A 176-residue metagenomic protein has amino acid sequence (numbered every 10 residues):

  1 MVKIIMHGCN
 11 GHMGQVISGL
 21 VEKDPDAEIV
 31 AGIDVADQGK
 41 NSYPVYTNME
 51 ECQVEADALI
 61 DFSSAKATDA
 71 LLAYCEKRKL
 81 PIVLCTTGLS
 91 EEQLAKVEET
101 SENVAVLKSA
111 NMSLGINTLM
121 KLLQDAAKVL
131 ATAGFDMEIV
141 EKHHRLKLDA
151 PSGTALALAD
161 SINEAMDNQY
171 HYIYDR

Functional and structural regions predicted by a protein language model:
M1-I5: Extreme N-terminal starter segment of soluble prokaryotic enzymes
H7, H12-E50, A56, A133-R176: C-terminal substrate-binding/catalytic lobe of Rossmann-fold NAD(P)-dependent oxidoreductases
I29, V45, I82-V83, A105-V106: Hydrophobic beta-strand scaffold residues
L59-I60: N-terminal Rossmann-like NAD(P) cofactor-binding module of classical short-chain dehydrogenase/reductase
S63-S64, T87: Short glycine-/small-residue-rich Rossmann-like dinucleotide-binding loops
A73, K77, T86-K108, N117-L119 (+1 more regions): Rossmann-fold NAD(P)-binding glycine/threonine-rich loop
T118-G134, A150: Rossmann-like NAD(P)H-binding beta-loop-alpha module
